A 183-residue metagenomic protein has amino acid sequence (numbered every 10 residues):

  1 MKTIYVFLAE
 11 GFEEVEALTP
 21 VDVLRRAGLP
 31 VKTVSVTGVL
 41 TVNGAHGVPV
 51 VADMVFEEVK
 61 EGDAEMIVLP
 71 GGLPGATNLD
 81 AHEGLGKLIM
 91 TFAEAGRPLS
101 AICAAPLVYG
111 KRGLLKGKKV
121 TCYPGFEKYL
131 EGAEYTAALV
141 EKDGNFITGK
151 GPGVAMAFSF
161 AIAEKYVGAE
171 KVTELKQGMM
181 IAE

Functional and structural regions predicted by a protein language model:
T3-V6, F12, A27-S35, D53-E183: Active-site-adjacent pocket-lining segments in enzyme domains
F12-E16, T41: Short N-terminal binding/cap micro-motifs at the start of the first secondary-structure element
V21: Histidine-anchored nucleotide/phosphate-binding helix
V34-M54: N-terminal beta-loop-helix "entrance" segment that forms/cooperates in small-molecule cofactor or anionic ligand
